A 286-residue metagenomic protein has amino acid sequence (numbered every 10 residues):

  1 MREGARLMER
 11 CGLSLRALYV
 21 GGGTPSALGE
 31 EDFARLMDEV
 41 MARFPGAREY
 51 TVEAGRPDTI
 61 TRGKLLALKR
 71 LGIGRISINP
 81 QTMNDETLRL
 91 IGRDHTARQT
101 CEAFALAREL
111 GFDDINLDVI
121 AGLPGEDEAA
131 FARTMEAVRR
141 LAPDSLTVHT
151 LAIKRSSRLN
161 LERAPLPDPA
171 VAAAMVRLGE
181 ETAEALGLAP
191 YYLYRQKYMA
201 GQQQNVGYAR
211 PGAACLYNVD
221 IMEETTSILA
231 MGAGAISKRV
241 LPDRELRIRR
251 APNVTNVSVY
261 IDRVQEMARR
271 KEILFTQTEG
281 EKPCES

Functional and structural regions predicted by a protein language model:
M1-G179: Conserved non-cysteine loop/helix-boundary elements of the Radical SAM core domain that shape
Y19, H95, F112, H149 (+4 more regions): Aromatic side chains
P25, Y198, A235-S237: Short, glycine-/Ser/Thr-/acidic-enriched flexible segments
G29-E30, R158, Q202-Q203, V240-L241: Short glycine-/acidic-enriched loop or helix-start segments at secondary-structure transitions that form or flank
L151, Q196, G234: Histidine- and/or cysteine-centered catalytic micro-motif in compact active-site loops
S156-M231: A C-terminal junction/extension of Radical SAM enzymes
G207-S286: Radical SAM enzyme core and accessory elements
